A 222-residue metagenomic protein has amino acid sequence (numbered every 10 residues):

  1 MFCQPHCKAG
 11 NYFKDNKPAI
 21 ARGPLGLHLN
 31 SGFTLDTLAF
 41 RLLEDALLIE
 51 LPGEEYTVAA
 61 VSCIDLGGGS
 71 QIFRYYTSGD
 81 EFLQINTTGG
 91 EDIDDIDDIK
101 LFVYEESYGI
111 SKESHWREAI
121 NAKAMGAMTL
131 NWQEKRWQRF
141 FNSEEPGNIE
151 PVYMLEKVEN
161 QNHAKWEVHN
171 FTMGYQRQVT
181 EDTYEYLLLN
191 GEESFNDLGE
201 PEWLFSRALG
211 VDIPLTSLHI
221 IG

Functional and structural regions predicted by a protein language model:
M1-E54, A60-G222: Mixed-charge, low-complexity intrinsically disordered regions
